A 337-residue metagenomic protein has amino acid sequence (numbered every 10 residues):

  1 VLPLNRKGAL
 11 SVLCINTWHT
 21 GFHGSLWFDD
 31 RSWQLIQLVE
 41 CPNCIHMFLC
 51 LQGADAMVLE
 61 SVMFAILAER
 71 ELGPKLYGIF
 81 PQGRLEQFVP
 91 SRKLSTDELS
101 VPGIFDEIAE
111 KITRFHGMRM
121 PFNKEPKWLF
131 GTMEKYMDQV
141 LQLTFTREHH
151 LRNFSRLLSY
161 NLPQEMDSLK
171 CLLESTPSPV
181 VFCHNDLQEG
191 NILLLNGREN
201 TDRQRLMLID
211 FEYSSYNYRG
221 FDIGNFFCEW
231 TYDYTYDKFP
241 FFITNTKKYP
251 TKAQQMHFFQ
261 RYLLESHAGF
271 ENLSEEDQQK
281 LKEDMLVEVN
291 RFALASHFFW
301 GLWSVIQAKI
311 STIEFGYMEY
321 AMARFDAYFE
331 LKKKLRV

Functional and structural regions predicted by a protein language model:
P3-L13, T17, G21-F28, S32-Q37 (+3 more regions): Active-site acidic catalytic loop and adjacent metal/ATP-binding pocket of ATP-dependent phosphoryl transfer enzymes
T20-Q37, N43-N161, S168, L172-P179 (+1 more regions): ATP-binding pocket architecture of kinase catalytic cores
F64-L67, L76, E86, F115 (+6 more regions): Structural signal for hydrophobic/aromatic residues that build the beta-strand cores of folded beta-sheet domains
I104-I108, N153-E165, F258, E314-Y328: Extended, well-ordered alpha-helical scaffold segments
I112, H116-N123, T144, L173 (+6 more regions): A general structural signal marking secondary-structure boundaries and capping sites
H150, E271-V337: Helical subdomain adjoining the active site within ATP-dependent kinase catalytic cores
R205-F211, Q260-L286: Short amphipathic alpha-helical segments and their helix-coil junctions
F221-S274, L294-T312, A327: Active-site activation/catalytic loop segments of kinase-like enzymes and analogous catalytic loops in related
